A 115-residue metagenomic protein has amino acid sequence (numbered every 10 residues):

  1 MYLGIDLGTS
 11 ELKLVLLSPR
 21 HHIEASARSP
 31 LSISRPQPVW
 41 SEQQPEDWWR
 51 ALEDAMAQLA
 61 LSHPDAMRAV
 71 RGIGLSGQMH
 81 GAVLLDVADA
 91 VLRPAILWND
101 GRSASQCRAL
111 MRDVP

Functional and structural regions predicted by a protein language model:
M1-P94, S105: N-terminal glycine/serine-rich phosphate-binding loop of ATP-dependent small-molecule kinases, especially carbohydrate
N99-P115: Glycine-rich phosphate-binding loop plus the immediately following alpha-helix
